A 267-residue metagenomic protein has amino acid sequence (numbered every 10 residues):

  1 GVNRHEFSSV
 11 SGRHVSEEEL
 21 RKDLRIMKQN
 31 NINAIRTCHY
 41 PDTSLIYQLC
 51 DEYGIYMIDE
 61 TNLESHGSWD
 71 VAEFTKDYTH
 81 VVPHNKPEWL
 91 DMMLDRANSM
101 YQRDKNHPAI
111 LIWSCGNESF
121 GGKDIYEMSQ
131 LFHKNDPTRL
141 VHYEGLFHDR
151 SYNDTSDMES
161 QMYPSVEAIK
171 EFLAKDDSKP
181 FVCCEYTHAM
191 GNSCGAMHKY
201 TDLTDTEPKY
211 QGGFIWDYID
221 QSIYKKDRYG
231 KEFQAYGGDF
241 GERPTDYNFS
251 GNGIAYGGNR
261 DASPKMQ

Functional and structural regions predicted by a protein language model:
G1-Y126, V182: Active-site-adjacent substrate/metal-binding segments within catalytic domains of carbohydrate-active enzymes
R25-K28, D51, H133, Y152 (+1 more regions): Non-catalytic positions within long, well-ordered alpha-helices that form the structural scaffold/packing of enzyme
I35-S44, S119-K123, H148-Y152, E167-A168 (+1 more regions): Acidic-and-aromatic substrate-binding clefts and catalytic sites of carbohydrate-active enzymes
E64-V71, H148-R150, A189-M190, Q221-S222: Short gly/pro/ser/thr-enriched loop/turn and capping motifs at secondary-structure boundaries
H66, C115-N117, S129, H133-Y152 (+2 more regions): Aromatic-lined carbohydrate-recognition surfaces of secreted/lumenal glycan-active proteins
W69-D70, V81-H84, E88, M92-Q102 (+4 more regions): Alpha-helical scaffolding within the catalytic cores of extracellular/periplasmic polymer-degrading hydrolases
L94, A109-W113, E127, H133-K134 (+3 more regions): Substrate-binding clefts and catalytic carboxylate motifs of secreted carbohydrate-active enzymes
